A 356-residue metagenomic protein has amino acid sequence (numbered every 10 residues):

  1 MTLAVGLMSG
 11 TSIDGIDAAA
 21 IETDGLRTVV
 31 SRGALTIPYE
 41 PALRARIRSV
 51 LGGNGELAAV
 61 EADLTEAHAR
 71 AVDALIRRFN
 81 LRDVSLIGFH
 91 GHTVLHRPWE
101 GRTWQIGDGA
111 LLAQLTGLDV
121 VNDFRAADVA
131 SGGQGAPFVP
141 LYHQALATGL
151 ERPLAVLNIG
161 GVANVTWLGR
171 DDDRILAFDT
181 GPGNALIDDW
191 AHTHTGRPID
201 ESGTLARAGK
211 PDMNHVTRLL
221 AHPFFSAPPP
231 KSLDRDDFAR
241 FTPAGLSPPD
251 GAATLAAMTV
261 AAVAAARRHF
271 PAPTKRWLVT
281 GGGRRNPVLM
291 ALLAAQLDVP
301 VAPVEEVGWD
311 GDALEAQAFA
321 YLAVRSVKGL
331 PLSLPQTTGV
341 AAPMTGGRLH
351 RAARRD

Functional and structural regions predicted by a protein language model:
L3, P98-T103, Q114, L118-R197: Phosphate-binding/catalytic loop of phosphoryl-transfer enzymes
L3, S9-T11, G15-Y39, L176-V260 (+2 more regions): Conserved ATP-utilizing enzyme core subdomain
A20-R27, E100-L111, Q144-T148, G169-I175 (+1 more regions): A glycine- and small-aliphatic-rich helix-loop capping segment at beta-alpha/alpha-beta transitions that lines
N54-G109: Short beta-strand-loop/turn "lid" adjacent to the catalytic site in phosphate-handling enzymes
A67-L75, P248-P273: Phosphate/ATP-binding catalytic cores across multiple sugar-kinase/actin-like superfamilies, primarily ASKHA
L81-R82, G251, A266, F270 (+6 more regions): Non-transmembrane, aqueous-exposed alpha-helical and coiled segments at domain scale
V94, T274-A294: Glycine-rich phosphate-binding loops at beta-strand->alpha-helix junctions
Q296-A318: Conserved phosphate-binding/catalytic loops in two-lobed NTP-binding clefts
